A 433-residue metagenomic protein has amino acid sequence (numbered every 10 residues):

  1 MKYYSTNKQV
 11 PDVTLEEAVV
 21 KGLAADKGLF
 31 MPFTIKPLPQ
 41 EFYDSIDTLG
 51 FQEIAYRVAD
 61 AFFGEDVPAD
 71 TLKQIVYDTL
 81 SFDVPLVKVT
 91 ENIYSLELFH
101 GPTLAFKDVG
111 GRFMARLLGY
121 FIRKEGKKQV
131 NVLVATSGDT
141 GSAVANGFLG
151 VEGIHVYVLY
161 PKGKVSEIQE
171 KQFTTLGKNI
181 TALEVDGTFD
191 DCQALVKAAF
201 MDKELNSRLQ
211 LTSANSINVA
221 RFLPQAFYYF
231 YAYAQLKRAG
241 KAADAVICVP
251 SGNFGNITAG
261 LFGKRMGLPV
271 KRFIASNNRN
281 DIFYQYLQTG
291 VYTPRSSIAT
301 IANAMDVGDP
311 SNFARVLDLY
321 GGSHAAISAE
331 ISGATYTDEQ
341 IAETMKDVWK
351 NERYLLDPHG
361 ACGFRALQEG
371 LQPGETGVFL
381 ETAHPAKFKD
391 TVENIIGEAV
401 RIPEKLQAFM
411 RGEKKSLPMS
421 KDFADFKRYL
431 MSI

Functional and structural regions predicted by a protein language model:
M1-I433: PLP-dependent amino-acid enzyme catalytic core
